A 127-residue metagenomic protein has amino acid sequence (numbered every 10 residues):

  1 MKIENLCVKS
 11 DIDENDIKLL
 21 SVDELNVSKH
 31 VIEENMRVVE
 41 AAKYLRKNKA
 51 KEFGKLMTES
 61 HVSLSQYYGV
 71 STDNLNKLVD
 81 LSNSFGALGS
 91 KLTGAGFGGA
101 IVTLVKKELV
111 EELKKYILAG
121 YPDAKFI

Functional and structural regions predicted by a protein language model:
M1-G89, L104-I127: C-terminal nucleotide
G98-L104: Short, small-residue alpha-helix embedded
